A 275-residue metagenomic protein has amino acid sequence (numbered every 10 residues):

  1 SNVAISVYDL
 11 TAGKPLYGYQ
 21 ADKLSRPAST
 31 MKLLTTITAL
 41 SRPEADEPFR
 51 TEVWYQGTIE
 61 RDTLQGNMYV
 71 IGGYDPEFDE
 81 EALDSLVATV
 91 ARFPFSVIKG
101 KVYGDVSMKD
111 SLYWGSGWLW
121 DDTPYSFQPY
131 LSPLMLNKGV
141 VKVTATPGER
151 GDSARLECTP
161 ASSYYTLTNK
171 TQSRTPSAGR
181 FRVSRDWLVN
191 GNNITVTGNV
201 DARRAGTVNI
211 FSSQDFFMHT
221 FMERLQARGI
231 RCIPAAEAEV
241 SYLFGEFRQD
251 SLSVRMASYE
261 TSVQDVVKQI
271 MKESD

Functional and structural regions predicted by a protein language model:
S1-Y19, E237-E239: A short, well-structured edge-of-sheet supersecondary motif
N2-A4, L24, T30, R50 (+1 more regions): A common structural microfeature
Y8-L10, G18-D22, A28, Q56 (+2 more regions): Acidic/polar N-terminal loop/beta-strand segments that form early-domain functional surfaces
G18-T38, R42: Short active-site loop at a secondary-structure junction that contains or immediately precedes the catalytic residue(s)
R42-D275: Conserved serine DD-peptidase/penicillin-binding transpeptidase domain and beta-lactam-recognizing active-site
